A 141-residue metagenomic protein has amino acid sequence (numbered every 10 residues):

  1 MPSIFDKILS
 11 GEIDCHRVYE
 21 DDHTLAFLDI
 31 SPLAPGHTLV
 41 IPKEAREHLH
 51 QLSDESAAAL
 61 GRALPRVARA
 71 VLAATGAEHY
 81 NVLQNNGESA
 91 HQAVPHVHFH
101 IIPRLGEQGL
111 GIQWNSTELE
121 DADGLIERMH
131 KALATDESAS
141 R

Functional and structural regions predicted by a protein language model:
M1-R141: HIT superfamily nucleotide-processing domains
